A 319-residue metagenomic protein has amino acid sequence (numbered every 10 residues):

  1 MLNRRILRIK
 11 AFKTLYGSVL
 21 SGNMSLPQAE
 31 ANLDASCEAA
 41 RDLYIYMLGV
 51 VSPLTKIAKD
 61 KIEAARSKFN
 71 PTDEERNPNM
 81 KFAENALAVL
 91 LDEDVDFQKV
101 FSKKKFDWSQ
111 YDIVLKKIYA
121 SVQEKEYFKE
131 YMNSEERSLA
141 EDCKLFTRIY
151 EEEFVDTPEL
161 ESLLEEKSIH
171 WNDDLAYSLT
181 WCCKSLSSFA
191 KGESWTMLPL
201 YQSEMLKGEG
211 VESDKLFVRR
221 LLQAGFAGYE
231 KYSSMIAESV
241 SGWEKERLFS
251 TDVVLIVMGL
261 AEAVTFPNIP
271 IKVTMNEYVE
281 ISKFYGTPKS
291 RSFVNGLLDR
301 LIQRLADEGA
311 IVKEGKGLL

Functional and structural regions predicted by a protein language model:
M1-L319: Class I Rossmann-like S-adenosyl-L-methionine
